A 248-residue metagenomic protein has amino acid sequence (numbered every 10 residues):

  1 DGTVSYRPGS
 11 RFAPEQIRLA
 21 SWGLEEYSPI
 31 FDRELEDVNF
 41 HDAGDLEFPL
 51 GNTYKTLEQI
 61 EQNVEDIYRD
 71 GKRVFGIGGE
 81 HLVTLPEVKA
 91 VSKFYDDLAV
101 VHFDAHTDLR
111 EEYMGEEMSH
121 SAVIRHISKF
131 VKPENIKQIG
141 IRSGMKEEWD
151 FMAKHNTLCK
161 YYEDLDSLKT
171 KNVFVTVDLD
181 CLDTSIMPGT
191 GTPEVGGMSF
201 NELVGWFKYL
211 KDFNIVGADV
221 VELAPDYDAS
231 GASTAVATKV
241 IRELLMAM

Functional and structural regions predicted by a protein language model:
D1-M248: Conserved alpha-helical scaffold segments that buttress catalytic/binding sites
